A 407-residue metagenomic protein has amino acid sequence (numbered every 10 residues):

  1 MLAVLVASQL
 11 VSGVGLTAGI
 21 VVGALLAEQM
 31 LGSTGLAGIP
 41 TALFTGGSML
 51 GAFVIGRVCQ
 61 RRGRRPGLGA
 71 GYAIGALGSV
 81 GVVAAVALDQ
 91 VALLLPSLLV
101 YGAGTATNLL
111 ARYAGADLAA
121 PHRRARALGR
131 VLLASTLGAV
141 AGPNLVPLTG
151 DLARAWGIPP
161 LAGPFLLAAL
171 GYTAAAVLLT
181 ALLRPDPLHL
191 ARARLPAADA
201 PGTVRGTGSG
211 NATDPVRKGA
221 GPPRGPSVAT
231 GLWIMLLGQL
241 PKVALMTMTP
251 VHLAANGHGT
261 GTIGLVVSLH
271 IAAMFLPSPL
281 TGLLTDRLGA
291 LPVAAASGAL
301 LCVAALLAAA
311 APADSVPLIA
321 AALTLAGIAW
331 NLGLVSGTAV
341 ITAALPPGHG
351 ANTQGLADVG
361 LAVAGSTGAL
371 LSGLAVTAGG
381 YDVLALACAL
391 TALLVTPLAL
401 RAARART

Functional and structural regions predicted by a protein language model:
L10, V91-A106, L318-L332: Hydrophobic core of transmembrane alpha-helices in multi-pass small-molecule transporters, especially MFS/SLC-type
G23, A106-A120, L332-L345: Intracellular juxtamembrane helix-capping segments at the cytosolic ends of symmetry-related transmembrane helices
G51-G63, L276-A290, V376: Helix-to-loop junctions at the C-terminal end of transmembrane segments in multipass secondary transporters
R65, L148-L170, L374-A392: A membrane-interface helix-boundary motif in multi-pass transporters
A73-L88, L300-A313: C-terminal ends and interior cores of transmembrane alpha-helices in multi-pass membrane transporters/permeases
L98-A134: Cytoplasmic helix-loop-helix junction between adjacent transmembrane helices in 12-TM secondary transporters
V146-P147, D151, A169-P196, L398-A403: C-terminal membrane-cytosol helix-exit motif in multi-pass small-molecule transporters
L291-S336: C-terminal transmembrane helical hairpin of 12-TM major facilitator-type secondary transporters
